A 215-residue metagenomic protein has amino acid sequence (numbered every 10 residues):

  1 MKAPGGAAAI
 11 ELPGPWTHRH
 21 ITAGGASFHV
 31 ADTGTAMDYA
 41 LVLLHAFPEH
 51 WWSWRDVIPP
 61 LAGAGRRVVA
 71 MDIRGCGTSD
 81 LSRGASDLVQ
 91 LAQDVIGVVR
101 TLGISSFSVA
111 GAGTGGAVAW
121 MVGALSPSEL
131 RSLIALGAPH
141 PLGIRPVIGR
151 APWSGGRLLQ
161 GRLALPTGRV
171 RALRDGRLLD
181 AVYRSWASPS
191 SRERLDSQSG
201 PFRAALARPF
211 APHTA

Functional and structural regions predicted by a protein language model:
K2-T17, A26-T33, A40, V69 (+2 more regions): Flexible "cap/lid" subdomain of the alpha/beta-hydrolase fold that forms the substrate-access gate
H29-T78: Conserved HGGG/HGGXW glycine-rich cap/lid loop of the alpha/beta-hydrolase fold
